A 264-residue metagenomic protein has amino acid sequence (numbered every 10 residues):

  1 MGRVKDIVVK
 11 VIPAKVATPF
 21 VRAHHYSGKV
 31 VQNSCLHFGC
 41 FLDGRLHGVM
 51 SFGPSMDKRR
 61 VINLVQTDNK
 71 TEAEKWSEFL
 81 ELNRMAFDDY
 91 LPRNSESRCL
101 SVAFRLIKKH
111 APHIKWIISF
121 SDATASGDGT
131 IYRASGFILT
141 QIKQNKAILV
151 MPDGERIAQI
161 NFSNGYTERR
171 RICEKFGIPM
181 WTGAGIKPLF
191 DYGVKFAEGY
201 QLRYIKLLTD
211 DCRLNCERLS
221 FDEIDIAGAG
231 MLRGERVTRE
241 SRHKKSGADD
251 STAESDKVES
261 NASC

Functional and structural regions predicted by a protein language model:
M1-Q32: Short amphipathic alpha-helix that is part of the acyltransferase structural core
V8-V11, G53-V194: Acyl-donor binding region in acyl/amide transferases
V21, S34-P54: Conserved beta-hairpin
C35, G199-Y204: Short hydrophobic/aromatic beta-strand or adjacent loop that forms the aromatic wall/cage of a ligand/substrate-binding
R169-R170, K195, L214-R218, N261: Hydrophobic helices that insert into or interface with lipid environments
G193-F196, L202, E235-S241: Aromatic/acidic, Gly/Pro-rich catalytic loop(s) in extracytoplasmic/lumenal soluble domains of multi-pass membrane
I205-D210: Short beta-strand-to-coil "C-cap" segments at the C-terminal boundary of structured domains/repeats, marking
E217-C264: Short, cationic low-complexity segments
